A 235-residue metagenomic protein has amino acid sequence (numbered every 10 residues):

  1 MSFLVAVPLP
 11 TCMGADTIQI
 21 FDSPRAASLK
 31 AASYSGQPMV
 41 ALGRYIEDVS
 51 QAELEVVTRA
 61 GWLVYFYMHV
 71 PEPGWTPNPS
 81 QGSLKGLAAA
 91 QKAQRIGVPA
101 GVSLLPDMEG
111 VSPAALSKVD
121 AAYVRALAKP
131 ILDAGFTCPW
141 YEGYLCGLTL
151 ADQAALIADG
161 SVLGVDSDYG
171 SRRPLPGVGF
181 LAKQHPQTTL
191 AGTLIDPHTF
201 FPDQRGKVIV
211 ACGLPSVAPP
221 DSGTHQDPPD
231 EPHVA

Functional and structural regions predicted by a protein language model:
S2-Y34, A151-A235: Functionally critical loop-and-helix segments that line ligand-binding/catalytic clefts of soluble enzyme domains
V5-R25, G36-A126, L132-D133: Substrate-binding cleft of extracellular glycoside hydrolase catalytic domains
I46, W140-G143, D166-Y169: A generic structural motif
G61, G135-T137, G179: A generic structural signal for alpha->beta connector loops
P73, G147, T189: Flexible, glycine-rich phosphate/dinucleotide-binding loops and adjacent beta-alpha linkers at cofactor/substrate
D120, V124-A126, G147-A155: Active-site-adjacent substructure of cysteine-protease-like catalytic cores
L132-L150: Aromatic-lined carbohydrate-recognition surfaces of secreted/lumenal glycan-active proteins
